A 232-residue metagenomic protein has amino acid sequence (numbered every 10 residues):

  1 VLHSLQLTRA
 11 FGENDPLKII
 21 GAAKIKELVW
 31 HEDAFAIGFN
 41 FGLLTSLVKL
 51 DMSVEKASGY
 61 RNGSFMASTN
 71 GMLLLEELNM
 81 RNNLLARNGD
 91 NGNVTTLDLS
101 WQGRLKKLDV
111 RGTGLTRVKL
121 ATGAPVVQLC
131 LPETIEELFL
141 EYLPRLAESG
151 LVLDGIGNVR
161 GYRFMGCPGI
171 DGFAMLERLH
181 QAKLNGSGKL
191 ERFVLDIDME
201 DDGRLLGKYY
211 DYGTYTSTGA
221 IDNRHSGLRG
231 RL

Functional and structural regions predicted by a protein language model:
V1-L5: Low-complexity/repetitive intrinsically disordered segments
Q6-D15, K24, V29-I37, D51-F65 (+9 more regions): Concave beta-strand-loop units of leucine-rich repeat
L97: Acidic/charged coordination and interface sites in well-structured regions
E133-T134, D154-L232: C-terminal capping region of solenoid repeat domains
G150: Catalytic cores of nucleophile-dependent amide-cleaving enzymes
